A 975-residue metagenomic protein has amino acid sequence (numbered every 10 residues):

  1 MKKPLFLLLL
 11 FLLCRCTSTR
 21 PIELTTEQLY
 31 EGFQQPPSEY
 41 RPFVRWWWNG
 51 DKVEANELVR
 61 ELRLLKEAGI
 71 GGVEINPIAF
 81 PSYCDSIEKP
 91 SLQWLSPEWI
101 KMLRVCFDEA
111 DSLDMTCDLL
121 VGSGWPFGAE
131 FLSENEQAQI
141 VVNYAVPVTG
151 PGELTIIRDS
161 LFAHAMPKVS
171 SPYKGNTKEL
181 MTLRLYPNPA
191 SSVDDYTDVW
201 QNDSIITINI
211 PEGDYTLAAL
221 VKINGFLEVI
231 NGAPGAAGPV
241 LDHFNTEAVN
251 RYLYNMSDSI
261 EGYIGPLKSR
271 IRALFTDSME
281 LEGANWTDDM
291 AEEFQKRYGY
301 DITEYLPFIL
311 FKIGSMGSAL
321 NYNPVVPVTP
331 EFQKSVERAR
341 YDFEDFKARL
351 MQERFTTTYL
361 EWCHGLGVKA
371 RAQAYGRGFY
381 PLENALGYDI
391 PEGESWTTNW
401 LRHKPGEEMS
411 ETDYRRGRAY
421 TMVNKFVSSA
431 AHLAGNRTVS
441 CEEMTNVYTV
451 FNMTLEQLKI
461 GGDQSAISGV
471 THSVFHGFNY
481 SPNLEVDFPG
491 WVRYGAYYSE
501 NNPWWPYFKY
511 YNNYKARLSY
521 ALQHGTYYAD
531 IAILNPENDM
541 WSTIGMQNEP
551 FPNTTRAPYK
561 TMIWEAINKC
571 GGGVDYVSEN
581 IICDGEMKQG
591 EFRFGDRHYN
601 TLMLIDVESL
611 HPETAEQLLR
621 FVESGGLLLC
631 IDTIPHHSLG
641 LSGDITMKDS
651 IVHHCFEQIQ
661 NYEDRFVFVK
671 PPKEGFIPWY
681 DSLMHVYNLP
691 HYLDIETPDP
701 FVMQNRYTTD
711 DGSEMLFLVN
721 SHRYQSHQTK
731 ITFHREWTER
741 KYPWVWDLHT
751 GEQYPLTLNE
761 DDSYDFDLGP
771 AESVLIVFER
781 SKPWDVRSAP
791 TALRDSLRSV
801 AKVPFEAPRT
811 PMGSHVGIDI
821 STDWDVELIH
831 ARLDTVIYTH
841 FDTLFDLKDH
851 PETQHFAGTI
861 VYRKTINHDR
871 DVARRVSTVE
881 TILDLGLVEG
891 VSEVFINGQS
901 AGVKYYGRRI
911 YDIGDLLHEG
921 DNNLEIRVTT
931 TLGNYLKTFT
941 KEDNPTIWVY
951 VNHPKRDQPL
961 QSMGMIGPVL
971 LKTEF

Functional and structural regions predicted by a protein language model:
P4-L13: Sec-dependent N-terminal signal peptides
L13-E23: Bacterial Sec-dependent signal peptides at the C-terminal "C-region" and cleavage site
T25-G72: Mature N-terminal segment immediately following signal peptide/propeptide cleavage in secreted/periplasmic
P42-F43, E54, L58-V59, G72 (+7 more regions): Carbohydrate-binding surfaces of carbohydrate-active enzymes
I78-N202, I208-I210, V221, G225-I230 (+1 more regions): Acidic/aromatic-lined carbohydrate-recognition and catalytic surfaces of CAZymes acting on diverse glycans
K174-E261, E760-S814, E919-D921: Extended acidic/polar, glycine-enriched regions that form or flank non-catalytic beta-rich accessory modules
G225, K782-W784, T929-T938: Short acidic/polar inter-strand loop motif in beta-rich domains
I866-H868, V872-N897, K904, L924-V928: Aromatic-lined ligand-binding clefts that engage carbohydrates, nucleic acids, or primary amines
